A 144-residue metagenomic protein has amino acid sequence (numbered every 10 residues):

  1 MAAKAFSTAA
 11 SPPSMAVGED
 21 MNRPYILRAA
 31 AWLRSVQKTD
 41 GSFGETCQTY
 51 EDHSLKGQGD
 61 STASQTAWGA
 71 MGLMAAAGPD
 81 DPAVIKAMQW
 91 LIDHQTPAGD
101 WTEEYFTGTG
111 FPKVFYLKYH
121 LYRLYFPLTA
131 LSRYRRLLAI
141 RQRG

Functional and structural regions predicted by a protein language model:
M1-Q142: An alpha-helical repeat/solenoid feature that recognizes helix-turn-helix modules
